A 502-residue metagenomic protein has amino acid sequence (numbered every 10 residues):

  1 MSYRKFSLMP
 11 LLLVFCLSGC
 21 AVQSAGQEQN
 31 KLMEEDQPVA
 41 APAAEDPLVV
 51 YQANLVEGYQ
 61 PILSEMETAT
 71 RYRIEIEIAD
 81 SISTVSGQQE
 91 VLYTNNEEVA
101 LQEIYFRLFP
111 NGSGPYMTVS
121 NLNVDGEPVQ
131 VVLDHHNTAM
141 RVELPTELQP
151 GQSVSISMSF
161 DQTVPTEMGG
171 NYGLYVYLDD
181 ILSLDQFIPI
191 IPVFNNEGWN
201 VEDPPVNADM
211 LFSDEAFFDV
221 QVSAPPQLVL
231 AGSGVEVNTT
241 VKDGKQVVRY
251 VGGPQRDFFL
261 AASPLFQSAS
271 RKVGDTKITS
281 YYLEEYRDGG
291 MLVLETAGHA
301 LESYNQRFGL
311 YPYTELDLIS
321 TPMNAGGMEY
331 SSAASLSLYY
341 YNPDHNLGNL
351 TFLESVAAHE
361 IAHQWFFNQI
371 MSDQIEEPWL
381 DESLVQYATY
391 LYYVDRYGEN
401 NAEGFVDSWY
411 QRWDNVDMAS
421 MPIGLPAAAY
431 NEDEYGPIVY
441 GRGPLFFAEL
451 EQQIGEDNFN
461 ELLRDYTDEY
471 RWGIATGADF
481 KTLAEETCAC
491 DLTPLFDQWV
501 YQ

Functional and structural regions predicted by a protein language model:
C20-S86: N-terminal, polar/Ser/Thr-rich
L92-S113, V206-M210, D214-P225, A478: Surface-exposed beta-strand/loop patches in extracellular or lumenal glycoproteins
N96, S153, A208-D209, F218-V229 (+7 more regions): Zn2+-dependent metallopeptidase catalytic core
G112-D179: A surface-exposed beta-strand-loop module
S159-A261, L265: Extended, low-hydrophobicity, Ser/Thr/Pro/Gly-biased non-transmembrane segments
V220, F266-Q364, N368-E377, E432-D433: Juxtacatalytic substrate-recognition/specificity segment
Y286, P312, N400, G436-Q502: Amphipathic alpha-helical substructures
A333-Y341, E377-V416, T493-P494: Post-HExxH zinc-binding segment in Zn-dependent metallohydrolases
